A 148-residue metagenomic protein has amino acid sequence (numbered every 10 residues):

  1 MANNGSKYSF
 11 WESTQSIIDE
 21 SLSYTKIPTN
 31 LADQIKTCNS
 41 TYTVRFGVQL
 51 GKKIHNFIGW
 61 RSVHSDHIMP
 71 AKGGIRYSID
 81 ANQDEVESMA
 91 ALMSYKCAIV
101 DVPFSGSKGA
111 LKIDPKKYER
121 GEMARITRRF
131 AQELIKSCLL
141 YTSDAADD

Functional and structural regions predicted by a protein language model:
M1-S9: Basic/polar N-terminal segments that are highly enriched at the extreme N-terminus, encompassing both cleavable
F10-S137: Metallocofactor- and cofactor-centric catalytic cores in central/energy metabolism, strongly enriched
Y141-A146: Conserved small/polar residues in nucleotide/adenosyl-binding loops
